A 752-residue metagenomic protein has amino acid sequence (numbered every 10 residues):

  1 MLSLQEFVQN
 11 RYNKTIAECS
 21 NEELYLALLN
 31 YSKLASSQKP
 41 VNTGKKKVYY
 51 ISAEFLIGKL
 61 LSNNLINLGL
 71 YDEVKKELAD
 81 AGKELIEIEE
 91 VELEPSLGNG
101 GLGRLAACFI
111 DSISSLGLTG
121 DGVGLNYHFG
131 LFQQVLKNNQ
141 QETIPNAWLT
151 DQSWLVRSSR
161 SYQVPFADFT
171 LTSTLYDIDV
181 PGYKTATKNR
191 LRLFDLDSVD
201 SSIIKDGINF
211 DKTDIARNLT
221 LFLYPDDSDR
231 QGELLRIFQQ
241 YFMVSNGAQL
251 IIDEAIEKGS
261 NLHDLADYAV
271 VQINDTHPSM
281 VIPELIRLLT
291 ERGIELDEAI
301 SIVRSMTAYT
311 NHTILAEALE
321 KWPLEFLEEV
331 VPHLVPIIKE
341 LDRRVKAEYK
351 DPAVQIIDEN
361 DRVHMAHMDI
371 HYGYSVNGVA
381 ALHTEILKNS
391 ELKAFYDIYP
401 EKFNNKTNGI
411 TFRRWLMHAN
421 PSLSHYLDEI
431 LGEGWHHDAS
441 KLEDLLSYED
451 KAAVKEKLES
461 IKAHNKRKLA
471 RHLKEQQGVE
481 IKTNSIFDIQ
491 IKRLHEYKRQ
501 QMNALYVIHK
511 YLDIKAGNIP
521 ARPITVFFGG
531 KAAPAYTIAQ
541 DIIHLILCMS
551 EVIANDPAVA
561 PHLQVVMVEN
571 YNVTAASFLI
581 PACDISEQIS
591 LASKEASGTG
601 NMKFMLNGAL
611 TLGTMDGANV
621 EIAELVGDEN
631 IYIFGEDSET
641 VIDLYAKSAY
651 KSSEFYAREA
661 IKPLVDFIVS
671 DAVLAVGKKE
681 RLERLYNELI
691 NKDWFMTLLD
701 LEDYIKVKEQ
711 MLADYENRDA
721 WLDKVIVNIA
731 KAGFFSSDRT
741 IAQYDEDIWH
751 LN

Functional and structural regions predicted by a protein language model:
M1-N752: A conserved ligand/cofactor-binding region detector
